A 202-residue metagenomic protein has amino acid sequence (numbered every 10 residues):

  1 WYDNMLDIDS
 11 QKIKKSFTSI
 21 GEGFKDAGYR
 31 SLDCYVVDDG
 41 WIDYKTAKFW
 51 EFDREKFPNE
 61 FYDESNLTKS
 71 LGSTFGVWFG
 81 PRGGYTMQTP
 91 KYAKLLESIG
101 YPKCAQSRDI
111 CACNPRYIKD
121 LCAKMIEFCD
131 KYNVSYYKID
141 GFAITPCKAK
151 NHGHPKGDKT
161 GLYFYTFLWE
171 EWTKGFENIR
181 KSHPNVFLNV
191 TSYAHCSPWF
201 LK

Functional and structural regions predicted by a protein language model:
W1-C34, D38-D43: An acidic-aromatic substrate-binding cleft motif
L32-K202: Aromatic- and carboxylate-enriched substrate-binding clefts and catalytic-loop regions of carbohydrate-active enzymes
